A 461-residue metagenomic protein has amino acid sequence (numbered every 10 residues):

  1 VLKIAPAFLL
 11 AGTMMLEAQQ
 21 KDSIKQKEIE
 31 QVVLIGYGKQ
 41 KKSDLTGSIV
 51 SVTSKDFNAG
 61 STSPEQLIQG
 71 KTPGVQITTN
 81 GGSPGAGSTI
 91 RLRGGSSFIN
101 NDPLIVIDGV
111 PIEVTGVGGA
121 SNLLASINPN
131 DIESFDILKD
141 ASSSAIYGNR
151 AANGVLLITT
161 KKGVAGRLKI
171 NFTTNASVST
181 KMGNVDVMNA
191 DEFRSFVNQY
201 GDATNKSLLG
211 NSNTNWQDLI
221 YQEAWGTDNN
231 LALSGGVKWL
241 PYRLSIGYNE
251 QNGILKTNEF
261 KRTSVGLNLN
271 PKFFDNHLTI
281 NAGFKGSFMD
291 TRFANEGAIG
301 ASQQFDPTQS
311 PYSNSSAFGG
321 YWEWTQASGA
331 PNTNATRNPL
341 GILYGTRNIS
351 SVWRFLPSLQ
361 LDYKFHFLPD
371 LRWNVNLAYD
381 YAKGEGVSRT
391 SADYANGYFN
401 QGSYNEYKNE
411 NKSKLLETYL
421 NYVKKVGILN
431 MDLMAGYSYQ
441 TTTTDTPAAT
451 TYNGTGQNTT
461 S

Functional and structural regions predicted by a protein language model:
V1-F274, L278-S287, N295, A330 (+1 more regions): Short, small/polar-rich motifs associated with maturation and membrane association, primarily at protein termini
L2-F8, Y321-W324, P369: Short, low-complexity, charged/polar intrinsically disordered tails
S23, V164-N213, I254-F260, S264-L356 (+1 more regions): Surface-exposed loop/interface segments of Gram-negative outer-membrane beta-barrel transport/assembly proteins
V52, L361, V387-R389: Hydrophobic beta-strand residues in large extracellular and virion-surface proteins
G235-L240, K272-D275, Q360-L371, K425-G427: Short, solvent-exposed loop/edge-beta patches enriched in aromatic
